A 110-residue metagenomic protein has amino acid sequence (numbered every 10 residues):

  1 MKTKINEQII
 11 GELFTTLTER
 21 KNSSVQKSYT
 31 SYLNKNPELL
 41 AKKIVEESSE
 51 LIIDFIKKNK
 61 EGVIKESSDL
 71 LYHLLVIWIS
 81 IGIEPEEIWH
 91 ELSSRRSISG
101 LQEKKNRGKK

Functional and structural regions predicted by a protein language model:
M1-S67, L71-K110: Flexible "arm" and connector segments at domain edges
